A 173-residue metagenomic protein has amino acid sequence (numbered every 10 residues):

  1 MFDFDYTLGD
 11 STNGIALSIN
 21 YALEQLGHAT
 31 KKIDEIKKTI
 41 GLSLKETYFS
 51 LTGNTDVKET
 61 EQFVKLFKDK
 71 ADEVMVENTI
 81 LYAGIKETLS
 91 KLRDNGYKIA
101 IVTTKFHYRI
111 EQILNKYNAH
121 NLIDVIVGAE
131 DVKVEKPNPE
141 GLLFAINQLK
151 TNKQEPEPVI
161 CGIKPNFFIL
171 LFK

Functional and structural regions predicted by a protein language model:
M1-K38, N54: Active-site neighborhood of HAD-like aspartate-dependent phosphohydrolases
A16, N20, K37, G41-F49 (+3 more regions): An amphipathic alpha-helix signature
A22, S43-V57, I113, A145-I146: Helix-loop "lid/cap" segments that line or gate small-molecule binding pockets
A29, K98, K173: Residue-level detector of anion-binding/catalytic polar loops
F49-K86: Metal-dependent phosphoesterase signature
E73-I101, H107-E111, P139: Short, acidic loop-to-helix structural element flanking the phosphoryl-transfer center in phosphate-processing enzymes
K86-D94, I146, F168-F172: Surface-exposed amphipathic alpha-helices with a cationic face
F106-I160, P165: Substrate-recognition "cap/lid" segment bordering the active-site pocket of phosphatases
